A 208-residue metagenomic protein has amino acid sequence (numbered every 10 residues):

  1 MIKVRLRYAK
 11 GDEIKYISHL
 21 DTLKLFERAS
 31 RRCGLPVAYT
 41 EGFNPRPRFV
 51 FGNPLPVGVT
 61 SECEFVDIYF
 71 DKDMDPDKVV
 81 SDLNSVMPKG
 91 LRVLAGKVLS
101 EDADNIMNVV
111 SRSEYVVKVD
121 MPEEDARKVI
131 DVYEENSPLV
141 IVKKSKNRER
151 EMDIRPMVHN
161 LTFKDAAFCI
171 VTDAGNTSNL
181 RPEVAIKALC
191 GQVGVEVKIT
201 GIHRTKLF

Functional and structural regions predicted by a protein language model:
M1-I2, S18, L23, E27-C33: Active-site-proximal cofactor/substrate-binding loop regions of enzyme domains
I2, R7-A9, E13, I17: Extended, well-folded interaction surfaces typified by the phenylalanyl-tRNA synthetase beta subunit core
Y39-F70, S100: Short, charge-patterned binding micro-sites
E62-V116: Ordered, amphipathic secondary-structure segments that act as subunit-interaction surfaces in large macromolecular
D71-P76, P122-E124, G175: Helix N-cap motif at beta-to-alpha junctions
K78-M87, A126-N136, A185-I186: Short amphipathic alpha-helices in soluble, non-transmembrane regions that often serve as interface/regulatory elements
A103-M121, P156-N160, F208: Short, low-order "capping/linker" segments at domain edges
D131-F208: Core RNA-modification/binding signature centered on pseudouridine synthases
